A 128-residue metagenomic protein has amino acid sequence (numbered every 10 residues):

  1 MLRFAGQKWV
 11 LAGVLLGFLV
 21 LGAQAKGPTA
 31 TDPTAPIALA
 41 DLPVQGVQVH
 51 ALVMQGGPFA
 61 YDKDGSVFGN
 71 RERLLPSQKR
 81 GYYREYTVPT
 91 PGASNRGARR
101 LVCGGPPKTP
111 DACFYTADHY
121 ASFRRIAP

Functional and structural regions predicted by a protein language model:
F4-A5, W9-G22: Bacterial N-terminal signal peptides
K8, F18, A35-I37, A51 (+2 more regions): Residue-level marker of intrinsically disordered, low-complexity segments enriched for small/polar residues
A25-S77: N-terminal secretory signal peptides
G57-P128: Functional cores of ribonucleases/endoribonucleases
